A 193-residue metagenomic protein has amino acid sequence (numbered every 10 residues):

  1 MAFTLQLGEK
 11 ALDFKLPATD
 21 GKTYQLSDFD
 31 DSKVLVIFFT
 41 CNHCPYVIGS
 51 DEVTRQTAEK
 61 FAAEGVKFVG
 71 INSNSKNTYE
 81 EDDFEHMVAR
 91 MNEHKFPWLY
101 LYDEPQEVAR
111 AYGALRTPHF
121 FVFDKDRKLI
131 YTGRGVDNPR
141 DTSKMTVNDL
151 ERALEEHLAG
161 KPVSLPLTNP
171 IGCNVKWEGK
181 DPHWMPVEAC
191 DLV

Functional and structural regions predicted by a protein language model:
M1-P166, D181, A189-V193: Chalcogenol-based redox active-site neighborhoods
N169-D181: A short, charged, Gly/Pro-tolerant segment at domain boundaries
W184: Short terminal or interdomain "cap/linker" segment that borders an active site or interface and mediates
